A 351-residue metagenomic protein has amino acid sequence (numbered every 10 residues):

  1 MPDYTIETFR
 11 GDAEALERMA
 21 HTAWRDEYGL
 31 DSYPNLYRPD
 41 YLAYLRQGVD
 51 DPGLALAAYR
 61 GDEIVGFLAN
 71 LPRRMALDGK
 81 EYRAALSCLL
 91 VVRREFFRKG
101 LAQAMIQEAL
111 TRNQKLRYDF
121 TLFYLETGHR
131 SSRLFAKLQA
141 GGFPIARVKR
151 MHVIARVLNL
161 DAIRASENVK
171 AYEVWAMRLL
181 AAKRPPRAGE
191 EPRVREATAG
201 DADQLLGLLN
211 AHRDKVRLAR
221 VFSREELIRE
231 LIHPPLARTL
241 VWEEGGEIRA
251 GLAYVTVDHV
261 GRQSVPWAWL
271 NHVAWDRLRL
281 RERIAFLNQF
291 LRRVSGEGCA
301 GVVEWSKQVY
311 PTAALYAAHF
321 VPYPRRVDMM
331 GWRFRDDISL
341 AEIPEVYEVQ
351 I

Functional and structural regions predicted by a protein language model:
M1-E14, Y172-A199: Conserved N-terminal entry element of GNAT/NAT acetyltransferase domains
P2, E27, I338-L340: Structured interaction and signal-relay segments at domain junctions
Y4-L90, L125-E126, R195-V273: A conserved beta-strand-loop-helix scaffold within acyl/acetyltransferase catalytic domains
A58, Y118-F120: Extended, helix-rich scaffolding/adaptor regions
L71, T121-A182, E230, R238 (+2 more regions): Active-site/acyl-donor-binding loops of N-acyltransferases
C88-R98, N271-L280: A short, internal acetyl-CoA/4′-phosphopantetheine-binding micro-motif in the GNAT/acyltransferase core
F97, I106-K115, L287-S295: A conserved short alpha-helix in the GNAT/GCN5 acetyltransferase fold that borders and helps form the acetyl-CoA
A102-Q103: N-terminal nucleotide-handling cores and adjacent loading/scaffold lobes of large enzymes and macromolecular assemblies
